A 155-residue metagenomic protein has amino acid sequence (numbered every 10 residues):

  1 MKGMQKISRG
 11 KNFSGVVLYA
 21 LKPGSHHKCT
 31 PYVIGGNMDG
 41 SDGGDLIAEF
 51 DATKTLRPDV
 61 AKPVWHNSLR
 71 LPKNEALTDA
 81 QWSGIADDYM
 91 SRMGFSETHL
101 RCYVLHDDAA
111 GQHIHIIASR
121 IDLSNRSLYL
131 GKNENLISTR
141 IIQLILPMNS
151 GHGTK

Functional and structural regions predicted by a protein language model:
M1-K155: N-terminal nicking endonuclease/strand-transfer module with a His-rich metal-binding environment and a catalytic Tyr
